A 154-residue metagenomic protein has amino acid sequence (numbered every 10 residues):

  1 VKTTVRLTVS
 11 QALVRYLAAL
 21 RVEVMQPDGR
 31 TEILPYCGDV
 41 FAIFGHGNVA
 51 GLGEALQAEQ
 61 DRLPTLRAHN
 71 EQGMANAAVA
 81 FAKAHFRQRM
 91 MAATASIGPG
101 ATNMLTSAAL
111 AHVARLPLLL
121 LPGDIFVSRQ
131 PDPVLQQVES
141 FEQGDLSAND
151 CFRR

Functional and structural regions predicted by a protein language model:
V1-R154: N-terminal alpha/beta PP-like core and its mobile active-site loop of ThDP/TPP-dependent enzymes
